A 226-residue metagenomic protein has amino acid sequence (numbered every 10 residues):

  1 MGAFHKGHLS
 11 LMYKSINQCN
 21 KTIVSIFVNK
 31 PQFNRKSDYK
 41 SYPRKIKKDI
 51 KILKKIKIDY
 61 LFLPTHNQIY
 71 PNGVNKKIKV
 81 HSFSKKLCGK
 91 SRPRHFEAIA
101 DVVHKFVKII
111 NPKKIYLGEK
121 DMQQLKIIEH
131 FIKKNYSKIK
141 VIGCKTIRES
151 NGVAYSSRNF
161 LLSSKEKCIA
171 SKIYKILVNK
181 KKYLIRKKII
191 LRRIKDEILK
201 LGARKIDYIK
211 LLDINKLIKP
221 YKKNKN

Functional and structural regions predicted by a protein language model:
M1-K205, L211-K219, N224: Nucleotidyltransferase catalytic core that binds NTPs
